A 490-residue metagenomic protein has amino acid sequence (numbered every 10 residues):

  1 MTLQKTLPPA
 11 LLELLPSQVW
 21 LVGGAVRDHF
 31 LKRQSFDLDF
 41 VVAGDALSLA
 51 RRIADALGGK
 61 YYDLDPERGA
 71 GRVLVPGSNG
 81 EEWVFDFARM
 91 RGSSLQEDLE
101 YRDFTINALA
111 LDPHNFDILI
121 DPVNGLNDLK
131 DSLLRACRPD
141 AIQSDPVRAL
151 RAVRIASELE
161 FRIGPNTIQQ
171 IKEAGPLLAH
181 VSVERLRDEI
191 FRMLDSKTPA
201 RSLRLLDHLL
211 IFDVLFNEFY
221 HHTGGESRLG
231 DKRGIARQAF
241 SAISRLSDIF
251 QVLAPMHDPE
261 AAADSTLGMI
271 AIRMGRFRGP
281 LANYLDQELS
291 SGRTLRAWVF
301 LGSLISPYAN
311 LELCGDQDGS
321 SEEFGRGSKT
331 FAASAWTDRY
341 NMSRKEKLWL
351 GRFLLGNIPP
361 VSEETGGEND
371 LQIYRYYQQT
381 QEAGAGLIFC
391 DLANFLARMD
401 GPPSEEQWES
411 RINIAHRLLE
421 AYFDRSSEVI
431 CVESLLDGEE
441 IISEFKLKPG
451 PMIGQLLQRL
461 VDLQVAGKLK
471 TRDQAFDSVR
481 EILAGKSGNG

Functional and structural regions predicted by a protein language model:
M1-G490: Catalytic cores of the polymerase beta-like nucleotidyltransferase superfamily and closely associated nucleotide
